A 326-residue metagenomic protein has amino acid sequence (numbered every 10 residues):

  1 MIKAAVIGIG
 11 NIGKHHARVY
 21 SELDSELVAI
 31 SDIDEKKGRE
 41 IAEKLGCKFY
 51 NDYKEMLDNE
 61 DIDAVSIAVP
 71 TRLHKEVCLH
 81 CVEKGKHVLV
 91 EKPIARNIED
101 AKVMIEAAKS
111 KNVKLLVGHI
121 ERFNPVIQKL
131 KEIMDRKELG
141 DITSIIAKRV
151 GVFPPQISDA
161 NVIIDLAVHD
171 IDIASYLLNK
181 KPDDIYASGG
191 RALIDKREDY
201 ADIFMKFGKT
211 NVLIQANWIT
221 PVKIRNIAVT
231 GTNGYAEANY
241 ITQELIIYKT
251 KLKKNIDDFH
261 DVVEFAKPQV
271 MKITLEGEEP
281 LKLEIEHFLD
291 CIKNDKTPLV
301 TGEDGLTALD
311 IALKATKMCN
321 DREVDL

Functional and structural regions predicted by a protein language model:
M1-L45: N-terminal Rossmann-like dinucleotide-binding module
H16, L45-A107: Beta-loop-alpha module in the N-terminal Rossmann-like domain of NAD(P)-dependent dehydrogenases, especially those
N51, V90, L115-V117, A238: Hydrophobic residues in well-ordered beta-strands that form the structural core
A64-I67, H287-L326: C-terminal helix-rich "cap/oligomerization" subdomain common to oxidoreductases
A95-I157: A contiguous active-site-proximal alpha/beta segment in oxidoreductase catalytic domains
F123-S144, I164-A192, F204-T210, M318: Oxidoreductase and adenylate-handling cofactor-binding alpha/beta cores
I171-I246, L275-E278, K282-D295: Contiguous beta-strand/loop segments that form the cofactor/metal-binding neighborhood of enzyme cores
